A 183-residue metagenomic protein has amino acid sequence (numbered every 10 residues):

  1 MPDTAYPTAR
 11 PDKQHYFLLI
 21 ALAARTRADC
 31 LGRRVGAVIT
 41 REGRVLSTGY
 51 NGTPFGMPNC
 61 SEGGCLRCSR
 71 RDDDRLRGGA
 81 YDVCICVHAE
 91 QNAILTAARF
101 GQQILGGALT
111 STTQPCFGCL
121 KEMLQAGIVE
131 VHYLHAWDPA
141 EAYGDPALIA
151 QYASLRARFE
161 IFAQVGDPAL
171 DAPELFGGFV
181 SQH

Functional and structural regions predicted by a protein language model:
M1-H183: Zinc-dependent deaminase catalytic domain
